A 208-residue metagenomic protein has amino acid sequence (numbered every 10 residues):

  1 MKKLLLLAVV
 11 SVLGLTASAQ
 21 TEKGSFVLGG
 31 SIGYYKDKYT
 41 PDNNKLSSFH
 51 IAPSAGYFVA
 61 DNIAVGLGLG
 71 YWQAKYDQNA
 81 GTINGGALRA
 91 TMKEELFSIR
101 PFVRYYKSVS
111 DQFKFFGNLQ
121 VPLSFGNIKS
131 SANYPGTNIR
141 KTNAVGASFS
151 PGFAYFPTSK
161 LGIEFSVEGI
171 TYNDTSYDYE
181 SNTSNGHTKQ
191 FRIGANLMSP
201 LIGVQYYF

Functional and structural regions predicted by a protein language model:
M1-K23, V204, F208: Bacterial Sec-dependent N-terminal signal peptides
S25-F26, I32-Y34, F49, G56-Y134 (+3 more regions): Gram-negative (and chloroplast) outer-membrane scaffold detector with strong preference for beta-barrel transmembrane
Y39-L46, V109-D111: Solvent-exposed loop/turn segments connecting transmembrane beta-strands in outer-membrane beta-barrel proteins
Y134-P135, E180-T188: Solvent-exposed, glycine/polar-rich loop segments of beta-barrel outer-membrane systems
G162-V167: Conserved active-site loop/cleft motifs that coordinate metal ions or position small ligands
E168-T175: Short, solvent-exposed beta-strand-terminating loops
N185-S199: C-terminal beta-signal and terminal closure region of outer-membrane beta-barrel proteins
